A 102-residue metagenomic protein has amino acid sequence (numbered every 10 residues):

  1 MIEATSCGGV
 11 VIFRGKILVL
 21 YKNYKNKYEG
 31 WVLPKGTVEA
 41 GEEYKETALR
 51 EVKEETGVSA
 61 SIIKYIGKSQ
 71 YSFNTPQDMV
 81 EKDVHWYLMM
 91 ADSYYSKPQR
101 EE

Functional and structural regions predicted by a protein language model:
M1-L33: N-terminal strand-loop-strand
V38-E102: Unchanged
